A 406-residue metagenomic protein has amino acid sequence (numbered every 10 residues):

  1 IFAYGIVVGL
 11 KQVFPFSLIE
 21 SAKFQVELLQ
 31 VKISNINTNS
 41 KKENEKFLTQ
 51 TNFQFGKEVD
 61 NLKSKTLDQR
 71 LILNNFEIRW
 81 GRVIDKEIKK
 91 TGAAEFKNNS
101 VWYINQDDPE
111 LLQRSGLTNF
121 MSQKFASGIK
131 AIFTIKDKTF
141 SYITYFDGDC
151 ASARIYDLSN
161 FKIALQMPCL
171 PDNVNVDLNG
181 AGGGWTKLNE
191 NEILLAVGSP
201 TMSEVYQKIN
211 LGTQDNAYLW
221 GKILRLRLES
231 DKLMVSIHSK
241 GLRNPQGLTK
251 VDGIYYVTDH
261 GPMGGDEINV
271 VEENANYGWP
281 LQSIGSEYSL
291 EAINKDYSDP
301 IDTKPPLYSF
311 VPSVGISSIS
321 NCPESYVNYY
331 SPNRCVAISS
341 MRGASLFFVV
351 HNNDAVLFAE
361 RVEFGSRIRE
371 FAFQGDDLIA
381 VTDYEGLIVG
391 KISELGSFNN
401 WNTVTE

Functional and structural regions predicted by a protein language model:
F47-L73, G81, T91-F96, Y103 (+2 more regions): Beta-propeller domain segments
L71, N98-Q123: Beta-propeller domains
R82-K89, F120-F125, L165-D177, S236-G241 (+2 more regions): Surface loop/turn motifs at the tips and blade-to-blade linkers of beta-strand repeat domains
P109-Q113, G148-Y156, W220, G264-N269 (+2 more regions): Structural motif
R114-K138: Blade-loop segments of beta-propeller domains
A126-K130, D149-K187: Asp-box/WD-like beta-propeller blade repeats and closely related beta-sheet repeat scaffolds
K130, A355-G375: Conserved blade-ending motifs and adjacent loop-strand segments that build the rim/top face of beta-propeller domains
E370-E406: Blade-level signature of beta-propeller repeat domains, shared across WD40, Kelch, NHL, RCC1 and BNR/Asp-box propellers
